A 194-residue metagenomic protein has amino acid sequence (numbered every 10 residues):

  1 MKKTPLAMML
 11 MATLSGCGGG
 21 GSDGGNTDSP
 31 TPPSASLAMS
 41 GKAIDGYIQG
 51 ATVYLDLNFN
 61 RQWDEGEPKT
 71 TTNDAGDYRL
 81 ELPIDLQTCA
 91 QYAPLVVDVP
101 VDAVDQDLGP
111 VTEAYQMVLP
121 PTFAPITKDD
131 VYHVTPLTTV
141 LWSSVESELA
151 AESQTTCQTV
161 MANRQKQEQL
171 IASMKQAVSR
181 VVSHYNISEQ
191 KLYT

Functional and structural regions predicted by a protein language model:
K2-M8: Sec-dependent signal peptide recognition, specifically the positively charged N-region followed immediately by
T13-G16: C-terminal motif of bacterial Sec signal peptides marking the signal peptidase cleavage site
G18-T194: Feature for extracytoplasmic/surface-facing segments of secreted or surface-associated proteins, emphasizing
